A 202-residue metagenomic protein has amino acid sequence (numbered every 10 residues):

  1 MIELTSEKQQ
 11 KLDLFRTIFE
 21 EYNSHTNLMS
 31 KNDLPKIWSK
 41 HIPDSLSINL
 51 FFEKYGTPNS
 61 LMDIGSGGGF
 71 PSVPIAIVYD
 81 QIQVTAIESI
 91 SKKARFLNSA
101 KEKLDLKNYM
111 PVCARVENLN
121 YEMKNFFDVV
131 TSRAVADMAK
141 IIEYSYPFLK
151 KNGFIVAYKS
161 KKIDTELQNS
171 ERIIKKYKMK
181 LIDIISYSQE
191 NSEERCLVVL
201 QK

Functional and structural regions predicted by a protein language model:
M1-P58, M62, K92-R95, S99-Y109: Class I SAM-dependent transferase core
F19, I75, S145, K159 (+1 more regions): Residue-level signal for inorganic ion chemistry
L46-S132, I142: Conserved SAM/SAH cofactor-binding pocket of Class I
Q83, N108-M110, F154, K178-D183: Conserved beta-strand segments of alpha/beta enzyme cores
V116, V135, Y187: Hydrophobic pocket-lining residues within nucleotide cofactor-binding pockets
D137-Y144: A short, conserved alpha-helix within the catalytic core of class I
L149-K151: Helix-to-beta-strand junctions that scaffold the AdoMet/dcAdoMet cofactor pocket in Class I SAM-dependent enzymes
K161-K202: Active-site capping/gating segments
